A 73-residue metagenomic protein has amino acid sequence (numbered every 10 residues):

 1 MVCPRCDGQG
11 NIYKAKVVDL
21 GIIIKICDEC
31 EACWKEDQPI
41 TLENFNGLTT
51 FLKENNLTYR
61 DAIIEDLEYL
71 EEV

Functional and structural regions predicted by a protein language model:
M1, D7-I12: Cys/His-rich short segments
C3-C6, C27-C30: Short cysteine-rich clusters marking metal-coordination/redox-active sites
P4-C6, V17, E43: Compositionally biased, low-complexity repeat tracts
I12-Y13, C33-E36: Short, non-ligating residues that shape and space the ligands of small metal-coordination modules and catalytic
K14-I24: Short linker/helix segments within small regulatory modules
V18-D19, D28-E29, E36: Short, flexible beta-strand-to-coil junctions
Q38-V73: Short, intrinsically disordered terminal segments enriched in charged and Pro/Gly residues
